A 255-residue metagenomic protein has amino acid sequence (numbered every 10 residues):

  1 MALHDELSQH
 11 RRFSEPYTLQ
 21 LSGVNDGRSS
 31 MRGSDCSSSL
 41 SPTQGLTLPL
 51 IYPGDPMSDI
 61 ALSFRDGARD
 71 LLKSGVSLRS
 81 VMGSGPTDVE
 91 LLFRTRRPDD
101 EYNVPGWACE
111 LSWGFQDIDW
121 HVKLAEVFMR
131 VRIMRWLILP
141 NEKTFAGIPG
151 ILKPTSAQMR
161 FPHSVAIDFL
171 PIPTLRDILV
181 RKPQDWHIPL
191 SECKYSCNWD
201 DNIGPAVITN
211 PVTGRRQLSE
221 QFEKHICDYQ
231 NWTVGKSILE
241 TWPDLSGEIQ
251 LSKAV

Functional and structural regions predicted by a protein language model:
M1-Q9, L175: Basic DNA-binding helix
P16-V255: Transcription factor C-terminal regulatory/effector domains that mediate ligand binding, dimerization, and co-regulator
